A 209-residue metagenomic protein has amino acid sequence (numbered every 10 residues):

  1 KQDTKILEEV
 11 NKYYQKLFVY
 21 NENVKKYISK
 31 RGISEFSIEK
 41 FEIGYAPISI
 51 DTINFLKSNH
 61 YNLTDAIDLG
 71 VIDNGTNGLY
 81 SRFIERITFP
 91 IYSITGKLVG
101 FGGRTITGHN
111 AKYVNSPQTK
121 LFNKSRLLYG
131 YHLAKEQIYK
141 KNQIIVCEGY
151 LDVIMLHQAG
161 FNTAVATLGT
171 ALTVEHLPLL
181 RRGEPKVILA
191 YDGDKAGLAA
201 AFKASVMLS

Functional and structural regions predicted by a protein language model:
K1, I6-L7, S49-V187, A200-A201: Phosphate-handling DNA/RNA-contact segment within nucleic-acid enzymes
K1-N23: Conserved active-site segments centered on acidic
G193-S209: Phosphate/diphosphate-binding loops
